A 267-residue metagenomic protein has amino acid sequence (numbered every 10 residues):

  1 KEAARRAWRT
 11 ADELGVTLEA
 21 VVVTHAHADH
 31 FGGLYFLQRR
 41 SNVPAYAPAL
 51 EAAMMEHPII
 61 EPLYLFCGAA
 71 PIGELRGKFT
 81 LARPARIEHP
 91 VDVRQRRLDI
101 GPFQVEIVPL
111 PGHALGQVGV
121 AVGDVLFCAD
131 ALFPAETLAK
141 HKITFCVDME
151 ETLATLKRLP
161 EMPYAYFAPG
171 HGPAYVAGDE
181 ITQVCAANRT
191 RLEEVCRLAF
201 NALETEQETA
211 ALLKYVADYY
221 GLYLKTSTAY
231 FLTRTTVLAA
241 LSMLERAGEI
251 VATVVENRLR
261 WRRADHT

Functional and structural regions predicted by a protein language model:
E2-A3, P90, V147-E151, R191 (+1 more regions): Soluble or luminal CAZymes and related metallo-dependent hydrolases
E2-R97: Active-site HxH/HxHxD metal-binding segment of metal-dependent hydrolases
T24-H30, P48, H113, Q117 (+2 more regions): Histidine-centered divalent metal-coordination motifs
L50, R96, F103, D124-V125: Well-ordered beta-strand scaffold positions
P90-V91, I100, P111-A114: A short catalytic or substrate-binding loop motif that flags glycine-/basic-rich loops and adjacent residues that bind
Q104-C196: Metallo-beta-lactamase
N201-T267: C-terminal regulatory/interaction regions
